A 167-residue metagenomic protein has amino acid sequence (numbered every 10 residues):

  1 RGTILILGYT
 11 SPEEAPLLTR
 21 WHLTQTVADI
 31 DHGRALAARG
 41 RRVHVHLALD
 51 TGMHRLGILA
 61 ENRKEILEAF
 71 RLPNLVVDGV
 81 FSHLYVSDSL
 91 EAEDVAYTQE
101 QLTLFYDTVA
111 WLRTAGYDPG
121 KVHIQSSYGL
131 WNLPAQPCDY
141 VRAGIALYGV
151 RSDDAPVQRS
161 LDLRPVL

Functional and structural regions predicted by a protein language model:
R1-L23, V27-L36, R41, N132: N-terminal active-site wall of soluble small-molecule enzyme domains
L7, A28, A48-D50, A143-G144: Generic beta-sheet signal
R34, A38-H44, T51-L167: Active-site loop/helix belt of alpha/beta enzymes
